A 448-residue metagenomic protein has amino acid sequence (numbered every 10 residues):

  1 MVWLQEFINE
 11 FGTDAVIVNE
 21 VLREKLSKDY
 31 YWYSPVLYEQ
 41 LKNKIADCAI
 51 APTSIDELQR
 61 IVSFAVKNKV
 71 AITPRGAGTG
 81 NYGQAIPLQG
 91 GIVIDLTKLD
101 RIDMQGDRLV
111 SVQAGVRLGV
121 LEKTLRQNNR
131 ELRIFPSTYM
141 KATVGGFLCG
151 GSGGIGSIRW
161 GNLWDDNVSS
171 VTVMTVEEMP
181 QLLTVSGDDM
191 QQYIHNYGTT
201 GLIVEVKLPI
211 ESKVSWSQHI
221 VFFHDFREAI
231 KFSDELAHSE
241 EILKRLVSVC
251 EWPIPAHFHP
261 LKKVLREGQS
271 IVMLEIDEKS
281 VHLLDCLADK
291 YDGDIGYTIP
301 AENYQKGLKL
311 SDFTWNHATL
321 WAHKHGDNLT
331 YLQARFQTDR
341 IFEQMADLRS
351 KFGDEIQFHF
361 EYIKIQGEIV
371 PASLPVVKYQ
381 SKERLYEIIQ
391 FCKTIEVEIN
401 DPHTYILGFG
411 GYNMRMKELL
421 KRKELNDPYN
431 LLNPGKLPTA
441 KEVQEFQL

Functional and structural regions predicted by a protein language model:
M1-S63, T79-R108, I254-K262, E302-G326 (+1 more regions): N-terminal flexible segment immediately upstream of the FAD-binding catalytic core in FAD-dependent oxidoreductases
F7, A65, F232-H238, S280-G293 (+2 more regions): Short amphipathic alpha-helices in soluble, non-transmembrane regions that often serve as interface/regulatory elements
V16-E20, A51-P52, I72-G76, I94-L96 (+11 more regions): General beta-strand structural signal in soluble alpha/beta enzymes
A77, L88-G91, T97, Y291-L448: Conserved glycine-rich FAD pyrophosphate-binding loop
D103, A114, L118-G119, K123-E241 (+1 more regions): FAD-binding subdomain of flavoenzyme oxidoreductases
D225-E228, E275-H282, Q337-R340, V377-K382: Helix N-cap motif at beta-to-alpha junctions
L243-K244, P253-Y297: A conserved active-site cap/scaffold subdomain adjacent to cofactor or substrate pockets
